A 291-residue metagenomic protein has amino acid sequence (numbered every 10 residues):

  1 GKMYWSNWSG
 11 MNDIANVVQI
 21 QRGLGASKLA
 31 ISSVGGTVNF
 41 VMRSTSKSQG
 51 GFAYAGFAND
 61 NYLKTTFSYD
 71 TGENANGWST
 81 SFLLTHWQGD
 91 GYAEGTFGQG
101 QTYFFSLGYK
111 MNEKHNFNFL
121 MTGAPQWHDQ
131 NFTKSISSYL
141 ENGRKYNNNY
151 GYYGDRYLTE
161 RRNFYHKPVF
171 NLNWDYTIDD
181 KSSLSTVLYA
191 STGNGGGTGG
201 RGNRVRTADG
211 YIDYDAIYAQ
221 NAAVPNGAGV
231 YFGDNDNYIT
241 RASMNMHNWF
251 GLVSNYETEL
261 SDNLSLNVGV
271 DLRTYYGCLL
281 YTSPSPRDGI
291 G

Functional and structural regions predicted by a protein language model:
G1-R22, V41, Y139: Short acidic/polar hinge/loop motifs at secondary-structure boundaries that mediate gating or recognition
N16-Q19, G36, M42-F57, T80: Transmembrane beta-strand segments of Gram-negative outer membrane beta-barrel proteins
G23, V41, G56-A58, L83-W87 (+3 more regions): Outer-membrane beta-barrel pore domains and translocons
S46, N59-N61, Q88-Y92, P125-N131 (+2 more regions): Gram-negative outer-membrane beta-barrel proteins
G50, F57-Q88, A93-D129, Y165 (+1 more regions): Transmembrane beta-barrel wall of Gram-negative outer-membrane proteins
G108, N116-D175, T198-R241: Acidic/polar loop-and-plug regions of large Gram-negative outer-membrane beta-barrel proteins
R156-G199, N237-S265: Outer-membrane beta-barrel transmembrane strands
Y281-P286: Conserved small/polar residues in nucleotide/adenosyl-binding loops
